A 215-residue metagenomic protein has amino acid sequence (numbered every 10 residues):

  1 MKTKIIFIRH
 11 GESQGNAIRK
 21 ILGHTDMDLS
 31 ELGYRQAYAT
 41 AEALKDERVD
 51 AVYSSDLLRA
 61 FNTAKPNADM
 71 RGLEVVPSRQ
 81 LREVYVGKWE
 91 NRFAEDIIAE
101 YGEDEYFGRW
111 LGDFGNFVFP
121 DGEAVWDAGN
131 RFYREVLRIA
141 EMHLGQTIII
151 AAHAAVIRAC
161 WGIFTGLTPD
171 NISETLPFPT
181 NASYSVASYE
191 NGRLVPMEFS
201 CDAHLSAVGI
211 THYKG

Functional and structural regions predicted by a protein language model:
M1-I6: Extreme N-terminal starter segment of soluble prokaryotic enzymes
R9-N67, V118-Y133: Loop-to-helix element that buttresses phosphate recognition and phosphoryl-transfer chemistry
S13, V156-I157: Short active-site segment of divalent metal-dependent hydrolases/proteases that encodes the spacing between
T40-Y106: Phosphate-coordination/substrate-recognition cap region in phosphate-metabolizing enzymes
D46-R48, I139-Q146: Glycine-rich phosphate-binding loop signature in dinucleotide/nucleotide-binding domains
H153: Short basic (Lys/Arg) and small-residue
T168-V195: Domain-level recognition of soluble alpha/beta enzyme cores, biased toward histidine phosphatases/phosphomutases
V195-G215: Acidic, His/Gly-rich catalytic cores of divalent-metal-dependent hydrolytic chemistry
